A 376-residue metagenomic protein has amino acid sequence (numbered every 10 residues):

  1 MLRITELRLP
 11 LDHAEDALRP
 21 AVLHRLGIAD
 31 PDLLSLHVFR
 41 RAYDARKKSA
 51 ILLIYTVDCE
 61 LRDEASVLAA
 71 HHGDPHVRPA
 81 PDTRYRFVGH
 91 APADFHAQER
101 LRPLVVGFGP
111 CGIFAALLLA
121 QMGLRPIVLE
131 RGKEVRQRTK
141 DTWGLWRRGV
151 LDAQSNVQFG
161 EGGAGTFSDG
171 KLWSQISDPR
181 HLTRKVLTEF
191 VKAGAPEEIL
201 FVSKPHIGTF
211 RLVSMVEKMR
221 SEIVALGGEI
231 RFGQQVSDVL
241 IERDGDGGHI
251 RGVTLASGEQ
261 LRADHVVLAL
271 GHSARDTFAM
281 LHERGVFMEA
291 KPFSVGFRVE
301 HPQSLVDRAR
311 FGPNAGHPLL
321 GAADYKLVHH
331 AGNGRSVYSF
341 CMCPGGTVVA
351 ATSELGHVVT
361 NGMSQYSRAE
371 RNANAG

Functional and structural regions predicted by a protein language model:
M1-I51, V57-G376: Residues forming the flavin
